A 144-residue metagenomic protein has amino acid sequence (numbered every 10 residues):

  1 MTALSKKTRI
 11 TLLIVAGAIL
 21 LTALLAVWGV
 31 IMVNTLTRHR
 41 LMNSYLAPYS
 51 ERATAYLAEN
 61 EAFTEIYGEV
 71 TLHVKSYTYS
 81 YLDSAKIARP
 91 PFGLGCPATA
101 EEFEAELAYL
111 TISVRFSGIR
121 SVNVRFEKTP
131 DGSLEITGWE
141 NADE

Functional and structural regions predicted by a protein language model:
T2-K6, Y45-E51, A55-E59, T137-E144: Juxtamembrane, membrane-proximal amphipathic segments and lipid-exposed surfaces of hairpin/multipass modules
A3-L24: N-terminal Sec-pathway targeting helices
G17, G29, A53, A105-A108: Small side chains
W28-A100: N-terminal export/targeting and maturation segments
F92, Y109, S121-N123: Residues within mature, well-folded domains
E101, A108, G132-E135: Hydrophobic residues embedded in beta-strands of well-ordered beta-sheets
L107-F116: Short beta-strand segments that buttress and anchor functional surface loops
I119-E144: Short beta-strand edge/turn micro-motifs at domain boundaries
